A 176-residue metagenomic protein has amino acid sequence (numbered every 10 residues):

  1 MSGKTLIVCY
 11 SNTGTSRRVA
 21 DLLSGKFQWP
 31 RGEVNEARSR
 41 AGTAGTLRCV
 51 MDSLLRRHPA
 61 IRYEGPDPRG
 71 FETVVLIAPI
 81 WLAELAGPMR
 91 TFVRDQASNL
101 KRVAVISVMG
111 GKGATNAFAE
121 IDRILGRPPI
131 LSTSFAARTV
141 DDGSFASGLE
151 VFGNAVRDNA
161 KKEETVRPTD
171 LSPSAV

Functional and structural regions predicted by a protein language model:
M1-I77, A83-R90, R94, V151-V176: N-terminal beta1-alpha1-beta2 submodule of the flavodoxin-like/Rossmannoid cofactor-binding fold
R17-A20, A86-M89, T115-F118, D142-A146: Conserved strand-to-helix beginnings and helix N-cap segments that scaffold or border functional pockets
R40-A44, D141-A146: Short, solvent-exposed polar/charged micro-motifs at secondary-structure junctions
P68-R69, V93-K101, L125-R127: Short, conserved loop/helix-junction motifs that constitute active-site signature segments in enzyme catalytic cores
A78-P79, S107: Conserved strand-to-loop "acid loop" that flanks and positions the catalytic carboxylate
L82-A83, G111: Short, small-residue-enriched loops and turns at beta-alpha junctions that line or gate enzyme active sites
A104-F145: Short, glycine-/small-residue-rich phosphate/pyrophosphate-handling segment
